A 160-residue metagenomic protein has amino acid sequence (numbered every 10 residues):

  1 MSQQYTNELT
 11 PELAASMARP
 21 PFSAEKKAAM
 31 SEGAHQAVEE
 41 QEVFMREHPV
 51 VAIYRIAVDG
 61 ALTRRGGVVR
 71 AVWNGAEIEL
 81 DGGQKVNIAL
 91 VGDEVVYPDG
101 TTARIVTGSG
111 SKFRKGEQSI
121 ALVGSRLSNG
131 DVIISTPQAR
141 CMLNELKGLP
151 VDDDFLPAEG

Functional and structural regions predicted by a protein language model:
M1-G160: Intrinsically disordered, low-complexity proline/glycine-rich segments
